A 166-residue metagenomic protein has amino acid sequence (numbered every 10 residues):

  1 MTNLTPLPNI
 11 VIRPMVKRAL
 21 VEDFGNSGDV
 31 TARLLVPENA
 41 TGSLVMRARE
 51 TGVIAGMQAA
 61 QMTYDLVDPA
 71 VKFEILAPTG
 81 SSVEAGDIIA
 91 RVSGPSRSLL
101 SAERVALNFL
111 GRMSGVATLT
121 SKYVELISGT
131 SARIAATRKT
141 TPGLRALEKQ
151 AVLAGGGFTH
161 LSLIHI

Functional and structural regions predicted by a protein language model:
T2-I164: Acidic/glycine-rich phosphate/pyrophosphate-binding loops and surrounding catalytic core that coordinate Mg2+
